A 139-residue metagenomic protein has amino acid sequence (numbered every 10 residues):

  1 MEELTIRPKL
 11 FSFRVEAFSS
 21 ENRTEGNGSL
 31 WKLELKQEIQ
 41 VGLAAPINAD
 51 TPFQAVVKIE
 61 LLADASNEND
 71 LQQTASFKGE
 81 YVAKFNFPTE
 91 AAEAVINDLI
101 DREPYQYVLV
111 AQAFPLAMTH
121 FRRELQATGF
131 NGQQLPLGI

Functional and structural regions predicted by a protein language model:
M1-V108, Q112, T119, R123 (+1 more regions): N-terminal intrinsically disordered, cationic/polar leader segments that include organellar targeting peptides
